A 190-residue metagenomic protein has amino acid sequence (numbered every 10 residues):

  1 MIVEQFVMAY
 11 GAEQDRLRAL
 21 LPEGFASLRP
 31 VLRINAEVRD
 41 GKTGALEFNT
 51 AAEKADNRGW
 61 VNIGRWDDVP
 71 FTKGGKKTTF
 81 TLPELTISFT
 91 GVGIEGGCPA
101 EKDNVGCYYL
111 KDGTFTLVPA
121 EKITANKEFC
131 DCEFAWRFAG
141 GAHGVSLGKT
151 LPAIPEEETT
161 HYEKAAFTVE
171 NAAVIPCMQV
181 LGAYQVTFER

Functional and structural regions predicted by a protein language model:
M1-A45, K164, V174, L181 (+1 more regions): N-terminal domain-onset segments
E4, D15, D40, D56 (+4 more regions): Acidic-enriched, low-complexity/disordered segments with a strong bias for Aspartate over Glutamate
G11, A51-E53, P83: Structured loops at beta-to-helix junctions and adjacent beta-edge loops in soluble globular domains
A26-R29, T50-A51, V69, P99: Short, low-complexity, polar/charged sequence segments that are solvent-exposed and flexible
D40-K76: A glycine-rich, hydrophobic loop/mini-helix early in the fold
F71-R190: Interaction-surface and assembly-scaffold signal
